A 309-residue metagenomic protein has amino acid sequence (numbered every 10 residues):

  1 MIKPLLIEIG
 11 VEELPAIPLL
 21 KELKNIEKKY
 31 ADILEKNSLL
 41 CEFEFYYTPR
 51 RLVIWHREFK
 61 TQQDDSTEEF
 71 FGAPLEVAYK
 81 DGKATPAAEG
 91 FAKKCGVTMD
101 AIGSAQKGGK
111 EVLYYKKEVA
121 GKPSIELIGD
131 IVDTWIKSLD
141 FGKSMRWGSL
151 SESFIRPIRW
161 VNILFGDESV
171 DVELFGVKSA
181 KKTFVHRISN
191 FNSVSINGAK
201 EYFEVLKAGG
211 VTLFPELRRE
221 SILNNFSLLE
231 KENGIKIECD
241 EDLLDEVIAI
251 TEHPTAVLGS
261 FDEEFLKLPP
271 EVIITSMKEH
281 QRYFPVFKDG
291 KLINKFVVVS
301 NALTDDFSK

Functional and structural regions predicted by a protein language model:
M1-R282, K291, A302: Long, basic N-terminal domains or extensions that often function in RNA/ssDNA interaction or organelle/cellular
P285-V286: Acidic, Ser/Thr/Gly/Pro-rich low-complexity segments that form flexible
V297-D305: Short beta-strand-to-loop transition segments that serve as allosteric relay/switch motifs in sensory/regulatory domains
S308-K309: Switch/coupling subdomain of P-loop NTPase systems
